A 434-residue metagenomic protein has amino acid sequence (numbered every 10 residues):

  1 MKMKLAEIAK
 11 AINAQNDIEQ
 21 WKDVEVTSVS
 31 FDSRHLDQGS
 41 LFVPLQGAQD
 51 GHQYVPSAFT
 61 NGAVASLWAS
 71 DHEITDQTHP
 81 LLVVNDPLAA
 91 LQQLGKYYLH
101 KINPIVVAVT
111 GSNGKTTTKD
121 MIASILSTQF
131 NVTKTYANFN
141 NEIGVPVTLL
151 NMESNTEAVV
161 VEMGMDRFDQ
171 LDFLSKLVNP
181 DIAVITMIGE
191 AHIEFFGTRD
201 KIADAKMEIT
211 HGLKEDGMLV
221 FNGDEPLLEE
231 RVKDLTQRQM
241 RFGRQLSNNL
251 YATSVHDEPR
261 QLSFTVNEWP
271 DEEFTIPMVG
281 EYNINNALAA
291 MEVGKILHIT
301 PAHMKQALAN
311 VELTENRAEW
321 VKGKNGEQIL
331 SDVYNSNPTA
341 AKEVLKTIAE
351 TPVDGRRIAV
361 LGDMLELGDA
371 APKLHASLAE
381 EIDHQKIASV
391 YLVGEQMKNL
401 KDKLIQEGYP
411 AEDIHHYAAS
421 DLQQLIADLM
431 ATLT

Functional and structural regions predicted by a protein language model:
M1-Q93, Y251, V279, T351 (+2 more regions): N-terminal leader/targeting and accessory segments in enzymes
A9-I12, A89-G223, L227-T236, G294 (+1 more regions): Phosphate-binding loop of NTP-binding sites
Q20-V29, A89-Q92, N140-I143, M163-F168 (+6 more regions): Short gly/ser/thr-rich secondary-structure transition/capping motifs
S33-P44, V132-T133, I143, V147-A158 (+1 more regions): Mobile, glycine- and charge-enriched loop segments and immediately flanking short secondary-structure elements within
Q49, T314, V333-G408: Active-site beta-alpha connecting loops in nucleotide-dependent enzymes
H72-D76, V184-Q328, G355, E380-D383 (+2 more regions): Acidic, Mg2+-coordinating active-site environments of NTP-dependent enzymes
L81-D86, E412-L425: Short acidic-hydrophobic, aromatic-tinged amphipathic segments that line or gate anion-handling sites
